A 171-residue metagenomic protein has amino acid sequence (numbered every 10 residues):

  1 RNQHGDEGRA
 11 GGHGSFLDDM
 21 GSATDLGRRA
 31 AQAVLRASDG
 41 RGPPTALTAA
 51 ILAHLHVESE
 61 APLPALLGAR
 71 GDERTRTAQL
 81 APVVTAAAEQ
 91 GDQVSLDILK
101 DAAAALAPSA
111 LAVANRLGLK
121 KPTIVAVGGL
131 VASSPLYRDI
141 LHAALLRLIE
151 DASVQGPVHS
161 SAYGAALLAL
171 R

Functional and structural regions predicted by a protein language model:
R1-P44: Phosphate-binding/catalytic loop of phosphoryl-transfer enzymes
A31-R171: ATP-binding/phosphotransfer module of carbohydrate and carboxylate kinases, centering on a glycine-rich
